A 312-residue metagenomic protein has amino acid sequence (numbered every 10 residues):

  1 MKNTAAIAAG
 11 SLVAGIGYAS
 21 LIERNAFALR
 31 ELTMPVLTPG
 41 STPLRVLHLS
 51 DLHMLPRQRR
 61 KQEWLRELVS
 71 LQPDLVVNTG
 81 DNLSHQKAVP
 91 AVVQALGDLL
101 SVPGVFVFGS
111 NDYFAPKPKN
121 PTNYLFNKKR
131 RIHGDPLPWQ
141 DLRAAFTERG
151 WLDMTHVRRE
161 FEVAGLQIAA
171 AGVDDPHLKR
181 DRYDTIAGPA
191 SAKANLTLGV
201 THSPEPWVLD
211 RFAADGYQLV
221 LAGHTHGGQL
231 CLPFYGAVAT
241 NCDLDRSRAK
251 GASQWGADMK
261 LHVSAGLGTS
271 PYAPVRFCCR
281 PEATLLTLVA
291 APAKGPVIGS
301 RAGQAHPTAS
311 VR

Functional and structural regions predicted by a protein language model:
A9-L29, W255-R312: Acidic, His/Gly-rich catalytic cores of divalent-metal-dependent hydrolytic chemistry
L12-A95: N-terminal active-site segment of His-dependent metallophosphoesterases
P35-L47, W151-L152, R158-A170, A192-A194 (+2 more regions): Beta-strand-turn-beta hairpins that frame and shape the catalytic cleft of phosphate-ester-processing enzymes
H48-S50, L75-D81, P103-S110, M154-H156 (+3 more regions): Active-site neighborhood of phospho(di)ester-bond hydrolases with catalytic His/Asp-centered motifs
M54-R59, L83-K87, N111-K117, M154-A164 (+5 more regions): Active-site environment of divalent metal-dependent phosphoester hydrolases
R60-E162: Core catalytic region of metal-dependent phosphoesterases/phosphodiesterases, especially metallo-beta-lactamase-like
P118-W151, T155-V157, V163-D210, A273-R276: Binuclear metal-dependent hydrolase catalytic cores centered on His/Asp/Glu-rich metal-binding motifs
P204-L285, P292-A293: Conserved beta-sheet core of the metallophosphoesterase superfamily
